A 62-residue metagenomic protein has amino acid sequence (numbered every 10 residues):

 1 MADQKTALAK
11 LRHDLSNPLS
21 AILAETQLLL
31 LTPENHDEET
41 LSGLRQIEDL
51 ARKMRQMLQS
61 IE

Functional and structural regions predicted by a protein language model:
D3-T6, K10-L11, L19-E62: Histidine phosphotransfer helical core of two-component systems
